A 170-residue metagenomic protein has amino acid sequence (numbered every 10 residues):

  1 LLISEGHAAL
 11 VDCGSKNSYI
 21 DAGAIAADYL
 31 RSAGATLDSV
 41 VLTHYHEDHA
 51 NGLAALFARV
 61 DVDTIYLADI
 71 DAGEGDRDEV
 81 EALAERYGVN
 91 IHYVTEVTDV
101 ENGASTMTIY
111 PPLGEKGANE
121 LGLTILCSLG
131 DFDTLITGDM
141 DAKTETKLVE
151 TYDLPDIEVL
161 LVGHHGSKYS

Functional and structural regions predicted by a protein language model:
L1-S170: Non-globular, low-confidence helical/coil segments that flank catalytic cores
